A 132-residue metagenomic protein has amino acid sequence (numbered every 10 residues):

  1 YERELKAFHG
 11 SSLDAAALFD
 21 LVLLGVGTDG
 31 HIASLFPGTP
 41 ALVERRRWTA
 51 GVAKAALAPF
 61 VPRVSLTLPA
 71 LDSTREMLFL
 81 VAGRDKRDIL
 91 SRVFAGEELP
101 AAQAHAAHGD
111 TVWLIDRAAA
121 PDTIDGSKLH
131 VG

Functional and structural regions predicted by a protein language model:
Y1-G132: Conserved phosphate- and dinucleotide-binding cores of soluble alpha/beta proteins, encompassing both enzyme active
